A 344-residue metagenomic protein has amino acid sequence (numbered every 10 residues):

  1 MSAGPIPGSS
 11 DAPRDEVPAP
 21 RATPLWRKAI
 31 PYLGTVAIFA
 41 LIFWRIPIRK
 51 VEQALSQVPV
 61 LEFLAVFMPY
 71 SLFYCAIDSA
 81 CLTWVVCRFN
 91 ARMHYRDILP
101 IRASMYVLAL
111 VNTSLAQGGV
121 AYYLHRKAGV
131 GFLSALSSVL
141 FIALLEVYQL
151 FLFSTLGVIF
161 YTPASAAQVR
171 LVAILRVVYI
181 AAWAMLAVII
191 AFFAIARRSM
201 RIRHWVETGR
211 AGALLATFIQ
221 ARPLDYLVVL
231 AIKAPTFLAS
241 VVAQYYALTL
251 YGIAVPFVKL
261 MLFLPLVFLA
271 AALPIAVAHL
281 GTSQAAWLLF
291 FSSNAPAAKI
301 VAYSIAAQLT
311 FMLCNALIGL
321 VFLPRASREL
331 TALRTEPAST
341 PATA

Functional and structural regions predicted by a protein language model:
M1-A103, F160, A164-A272, A297 (+1 more regions): Predominantly cytoplasmic-facing regulatory/coupling regions of multi-pass membrane proteins
A76-L82, V111-Y122, L150, V258 (+1 more regions): Transmembrane helix boundary and interhelical junction motifs in multipass membrane proteins
V86, L124-H125, L288, S292: Helix-terminus/helix-capping segments at the ends of transmembrane helices and short amphipathic helices
Y95-I98, L115-G118, G129-L144, A295-A306: Membrane-interface alpha-helices at helix entry/exit sites of multi-pass transporters
P100-G129: Extended non-transmembrane interhelical loops and adjacent amphipathic helices of multipass membrane proteins
V107, F141-L144, L269, L309: Transmembrane alpha-helical cores of Major Facilitator Superfamily
N112-Q117, Y148-I159, C314-A326: Hydrophobic alpha-helical transmembrane segments that constitute the membrane-spanning cores of multi-pass membrane
F132-R170, R176-W183: Hydrophobic alpha-helical segments and helix pairs
